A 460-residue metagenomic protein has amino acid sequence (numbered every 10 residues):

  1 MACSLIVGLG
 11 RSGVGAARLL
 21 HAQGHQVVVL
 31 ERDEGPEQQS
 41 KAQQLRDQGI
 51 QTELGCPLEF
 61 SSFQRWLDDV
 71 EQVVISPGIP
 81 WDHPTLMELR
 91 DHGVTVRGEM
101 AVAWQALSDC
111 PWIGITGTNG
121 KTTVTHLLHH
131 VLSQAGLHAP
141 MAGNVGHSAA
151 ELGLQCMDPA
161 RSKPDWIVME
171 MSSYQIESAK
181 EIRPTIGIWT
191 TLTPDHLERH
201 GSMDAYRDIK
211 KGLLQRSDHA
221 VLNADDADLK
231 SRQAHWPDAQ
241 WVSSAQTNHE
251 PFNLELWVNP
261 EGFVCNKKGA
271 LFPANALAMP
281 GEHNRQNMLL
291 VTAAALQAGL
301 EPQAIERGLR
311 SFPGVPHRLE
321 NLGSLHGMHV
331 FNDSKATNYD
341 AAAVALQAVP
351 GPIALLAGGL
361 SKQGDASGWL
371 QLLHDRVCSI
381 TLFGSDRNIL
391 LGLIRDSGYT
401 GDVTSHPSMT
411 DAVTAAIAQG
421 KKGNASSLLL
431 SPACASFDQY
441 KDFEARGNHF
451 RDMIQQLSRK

Functional and structural regions predicted by a protein language model:
M1-G98, V102, L300, L457: N-terminal leader/targeting and accessory segments in enzymes
C3, A22, S62-D68, P77-A224 (+4 more regions): Phosphate-binding loop of NTP-binding sites
C3, G15-Q23, F272-C378: Nucleotide phosphate-binding/pyrophosphate-handling subdomain across enzymes that bind or process nucleotide phosphates
L20, V73, I115, N144 (+11 more regions): Residue-level signal for inorganic ion chemistry
Q26-E34, L222-A224, L356-A357, R376-S385: Short internal beta-strands
V27-E31, P140-M141, V168, W241 (+1 more regions): Short beta-strand "acidic-cap" motif of Rossmann-like dinucleotide-binding folds
E31, E53-C56, R97-V102, A142-G143 (+6 more regions): Beta-strand->loop->alpha-helix junctions that form or flank phosphate-binding loops in nucleotide-handling enzymes
K41-Q48, S367-S426: C-terminal helical cap/extension that packs against the catalytic core of soluble nucleotide-cofactor enzymes
